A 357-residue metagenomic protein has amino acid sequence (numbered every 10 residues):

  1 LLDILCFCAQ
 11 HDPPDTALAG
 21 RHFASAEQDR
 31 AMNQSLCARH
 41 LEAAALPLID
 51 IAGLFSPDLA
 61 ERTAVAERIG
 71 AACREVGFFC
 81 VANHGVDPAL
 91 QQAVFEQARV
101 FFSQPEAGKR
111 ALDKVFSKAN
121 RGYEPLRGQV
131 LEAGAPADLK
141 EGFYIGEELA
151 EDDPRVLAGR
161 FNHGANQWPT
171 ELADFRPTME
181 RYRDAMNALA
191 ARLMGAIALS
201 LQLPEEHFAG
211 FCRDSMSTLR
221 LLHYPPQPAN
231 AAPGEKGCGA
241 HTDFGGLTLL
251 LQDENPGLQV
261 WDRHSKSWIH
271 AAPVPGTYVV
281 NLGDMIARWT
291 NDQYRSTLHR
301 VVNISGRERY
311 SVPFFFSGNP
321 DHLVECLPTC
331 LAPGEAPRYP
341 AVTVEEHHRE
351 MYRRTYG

Functional and structural regions predicted by a protein language model:
L5-G357: Peripheral, non-catalytic segments flanking oxidoreductase cores
